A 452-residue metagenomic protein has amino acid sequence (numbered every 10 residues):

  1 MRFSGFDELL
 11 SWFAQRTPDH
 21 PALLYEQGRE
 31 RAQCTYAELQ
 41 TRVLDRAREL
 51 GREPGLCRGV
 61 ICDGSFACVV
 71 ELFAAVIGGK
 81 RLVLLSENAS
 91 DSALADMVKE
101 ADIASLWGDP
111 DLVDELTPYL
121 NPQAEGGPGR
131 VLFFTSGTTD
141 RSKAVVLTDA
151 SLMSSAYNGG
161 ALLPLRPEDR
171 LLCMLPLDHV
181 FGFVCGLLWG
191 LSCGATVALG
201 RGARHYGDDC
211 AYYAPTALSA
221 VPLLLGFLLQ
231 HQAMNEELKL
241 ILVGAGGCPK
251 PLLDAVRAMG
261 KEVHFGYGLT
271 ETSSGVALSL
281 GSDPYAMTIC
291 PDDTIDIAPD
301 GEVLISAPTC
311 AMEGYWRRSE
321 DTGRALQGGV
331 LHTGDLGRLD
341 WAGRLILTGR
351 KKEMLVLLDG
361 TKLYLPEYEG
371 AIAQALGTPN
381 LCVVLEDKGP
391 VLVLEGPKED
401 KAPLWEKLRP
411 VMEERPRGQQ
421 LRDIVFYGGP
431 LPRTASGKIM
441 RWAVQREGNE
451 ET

Functional and structural regions predicted by a protein language model:
R2, R48-A89, R170, M174: Conserved AMP-binding/adenylate-forming
F3-S4, P18-P21, P118-F134, D140-R141 (+1 more regions): Conserved pre-ATP/AMP-binding loop-to-beta segment of ANL
D19-R52, S90-A95, A144-A150: Conserved AMP-binding/adenylate-forming core of the ANL superfamily
Q33-A37, R130-Y157: Conserved AMP-binding A3 loop
M153-R170, L177-Q232: Conserved AMP-binding/adenylation subdomain of ANL enzymes
T216-A220, L229-D283: Gly/Ser/Thr-rich phosphate-binding loop
I289, P299-A325, R344, R350 (+1 more regions): Conserved ATP/PPi-binding loop(s) of AMP-dependent carboxylate-activating enzymes
A307, L336-Q419, P430: AMP-binding/adenylate-forming catalytic core of the ANL superfamily
